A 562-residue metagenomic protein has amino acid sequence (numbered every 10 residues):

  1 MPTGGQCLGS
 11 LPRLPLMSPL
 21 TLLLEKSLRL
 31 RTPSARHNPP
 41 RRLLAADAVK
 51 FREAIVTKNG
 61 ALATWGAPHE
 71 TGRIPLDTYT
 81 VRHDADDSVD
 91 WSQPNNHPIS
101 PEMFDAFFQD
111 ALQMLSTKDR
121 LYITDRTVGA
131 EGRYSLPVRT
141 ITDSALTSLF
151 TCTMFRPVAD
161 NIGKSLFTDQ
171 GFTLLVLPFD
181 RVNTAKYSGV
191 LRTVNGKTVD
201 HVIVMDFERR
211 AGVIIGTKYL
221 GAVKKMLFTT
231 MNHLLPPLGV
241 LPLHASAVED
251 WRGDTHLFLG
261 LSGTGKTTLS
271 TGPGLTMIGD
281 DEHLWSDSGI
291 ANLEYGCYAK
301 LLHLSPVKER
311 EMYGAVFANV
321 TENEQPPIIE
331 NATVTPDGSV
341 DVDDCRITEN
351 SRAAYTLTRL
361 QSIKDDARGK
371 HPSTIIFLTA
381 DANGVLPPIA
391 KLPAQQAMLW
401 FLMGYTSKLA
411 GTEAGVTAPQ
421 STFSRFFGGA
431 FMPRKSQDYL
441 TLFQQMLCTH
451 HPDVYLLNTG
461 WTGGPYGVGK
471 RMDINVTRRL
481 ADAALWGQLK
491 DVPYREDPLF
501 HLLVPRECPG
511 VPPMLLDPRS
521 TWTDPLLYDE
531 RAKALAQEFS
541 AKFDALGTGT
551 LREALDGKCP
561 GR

Functional and structural regions predicted by a protein language model:
L11-F172: N-terminal accessory targeting/assembly segments
L22-T57, P236, H244-L261, T271-P273 (+2 more regions): Glycine-rich, often acidic-flanked micro-motifs that create phosphate/phosphodiester-binding or positioning elements
F104-Q113, A159-N161, K197-V199, S351-K364 (+1 more regions): Short alpha-helical segments and helix-capping/turn motifs at coil-helix boundaries
T184-L234: Charged, amphipathic alpha-helical linker segments immediately N-terminal to NTP-binding catalytic cores
K266: Conserved lysine of the Walker
D281: A cross-family detector of function-defining hotspots
L515, S520-R562: Generic C-terminus detector
